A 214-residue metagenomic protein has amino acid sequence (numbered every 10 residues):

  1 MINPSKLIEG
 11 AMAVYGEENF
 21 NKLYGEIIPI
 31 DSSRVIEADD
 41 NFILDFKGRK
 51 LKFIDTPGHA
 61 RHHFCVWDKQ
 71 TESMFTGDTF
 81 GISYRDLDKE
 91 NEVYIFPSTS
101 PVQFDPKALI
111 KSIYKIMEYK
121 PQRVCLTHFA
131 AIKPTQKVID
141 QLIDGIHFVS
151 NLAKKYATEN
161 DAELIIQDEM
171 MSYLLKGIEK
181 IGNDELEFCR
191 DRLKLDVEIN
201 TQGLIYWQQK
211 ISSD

Functional and structural regions predicted by a protein language model:
M1-I54, I110-I113: Metallo-beta-lactamase
S5-E9, Q70-T71, K89-N91, I139-Q141: Short, glycine/charged-enriched secondary-structure capping and boundary segments
E18-P29, V93-S98, E185-F188: Short glycine/proline- and acidic residue-enriched helix-loop micro-motifs that form flexible lids or anion-recognition
V35-A38, K120-A130, E198-D214: Amphipathic, soluble alpha/beta structural segments
I36, P57-A60, L195-E198: A short catalytic or substrate-binding loop motif that flags glycine-/basic-rich loops and adjacent residues that bind
K50-P57, R61-C125, F129-K133: Metallo-beta-lactamase
S100-Y119, V124, I132-Q167, M171 (+1 more regions): Internal alpha/beta domain cores that form substrate/cofactor-binding pockets in large enzymes and binding proteins
N151-D214: C-terminal regulatory/interaction regions
